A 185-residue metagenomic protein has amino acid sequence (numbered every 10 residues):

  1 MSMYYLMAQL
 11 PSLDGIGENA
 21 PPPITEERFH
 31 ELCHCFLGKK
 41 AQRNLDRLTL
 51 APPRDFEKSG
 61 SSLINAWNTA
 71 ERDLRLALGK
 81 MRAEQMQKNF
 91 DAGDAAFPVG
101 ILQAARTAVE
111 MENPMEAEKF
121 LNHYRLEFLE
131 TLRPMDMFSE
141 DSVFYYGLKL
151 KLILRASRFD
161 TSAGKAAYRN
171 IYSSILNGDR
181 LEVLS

Functional and structural regions predicted by a protein language model:
M1-S185: Extended alpha-helical surfaces
